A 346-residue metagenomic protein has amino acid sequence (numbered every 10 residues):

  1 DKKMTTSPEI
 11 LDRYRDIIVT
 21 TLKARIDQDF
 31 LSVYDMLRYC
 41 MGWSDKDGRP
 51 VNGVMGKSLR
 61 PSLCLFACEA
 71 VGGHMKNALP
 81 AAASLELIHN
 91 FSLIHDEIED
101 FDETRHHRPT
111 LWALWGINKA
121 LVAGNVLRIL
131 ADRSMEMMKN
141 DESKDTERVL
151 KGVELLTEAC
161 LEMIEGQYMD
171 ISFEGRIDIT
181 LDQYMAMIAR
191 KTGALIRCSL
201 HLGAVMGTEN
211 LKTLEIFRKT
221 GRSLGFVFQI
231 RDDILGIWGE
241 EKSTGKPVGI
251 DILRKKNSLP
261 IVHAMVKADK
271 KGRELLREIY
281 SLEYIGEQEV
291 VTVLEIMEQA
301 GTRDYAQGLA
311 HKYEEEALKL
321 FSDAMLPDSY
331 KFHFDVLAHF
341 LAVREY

Functional and structural regions predicted by a protein language model:
D1-S84, I88, I94, I98-A113 (+3 more regions): Conserved N-terminal diphosphate/IPP-binding helix and adjacent helical/loop segment of trans-prenyltransferase domains
S7, L11, D29, V33 (+8 more regions): Residue-level recognition of alpha-helical structural elements
D35-S84, L130, D141-E142, D182-L224 (+2 more regions): Alpha-helical phosphate/pyrophosphate-handling elements in metalloenzyme active cores
N52, R105-L127, I177-T192, E215-K219 (+2 more regions): Divalent-cation-assisted or electrostatically stabilized phosphate/pyrophosphate-binding catalytic cores
N118, V122, A159, M163-Q167: Mid-bilayer segments of alpha-helical transmembrane spans in multi-pass integral membrane proteins that mediate
M135-L156, L276: Transmembrane helix-loop-helix
